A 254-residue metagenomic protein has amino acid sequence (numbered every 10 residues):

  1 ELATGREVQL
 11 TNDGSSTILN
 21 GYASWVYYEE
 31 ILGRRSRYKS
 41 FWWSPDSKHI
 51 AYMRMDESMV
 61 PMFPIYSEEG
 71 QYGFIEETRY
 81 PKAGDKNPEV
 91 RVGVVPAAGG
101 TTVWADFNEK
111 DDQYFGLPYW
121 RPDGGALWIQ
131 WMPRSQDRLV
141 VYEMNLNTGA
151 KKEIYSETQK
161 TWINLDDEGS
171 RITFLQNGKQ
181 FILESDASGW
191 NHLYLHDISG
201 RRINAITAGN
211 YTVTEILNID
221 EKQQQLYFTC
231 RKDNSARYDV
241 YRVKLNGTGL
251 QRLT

Functional and structural regions predicted by a protein language model:
E1, K39-W42, A51-E57, K82-K86 (+10 more regions): Beta-strand C-termini and the immediately following turn/loop, strongest in propeller blades
L2-G5, P96-G100, N145-G149, D197-R201 (+1 more regions): Short loop/turn segments that connect beta-strands within beta-propeller blades
R6-S15, L19-N20, V103-D106, K151-T158 (+2 more regions): Beta-propeller fold detector
L10-W42, H49-W104: Predominantly five- to eight-bladed beta-propeller fold
T17-S36, K110-F115, K160-E168, N210-I216: Short glycine-/Asp-/Thr-/Trp-enriched loop segments that recur within the blades of beta-propeller repeat domains
K39, V90, G116, S170 (+3 more regions): Structural signature of WD-repeat beta-propeller blades
S58-P61, T101-T102, D111-Y114, R134-L139 (+4 more regions): Flexible loop/turn segments at secondary-structure boundaries
A97, T101-P133: Long hydrophobic segments that form regular secondary structure
